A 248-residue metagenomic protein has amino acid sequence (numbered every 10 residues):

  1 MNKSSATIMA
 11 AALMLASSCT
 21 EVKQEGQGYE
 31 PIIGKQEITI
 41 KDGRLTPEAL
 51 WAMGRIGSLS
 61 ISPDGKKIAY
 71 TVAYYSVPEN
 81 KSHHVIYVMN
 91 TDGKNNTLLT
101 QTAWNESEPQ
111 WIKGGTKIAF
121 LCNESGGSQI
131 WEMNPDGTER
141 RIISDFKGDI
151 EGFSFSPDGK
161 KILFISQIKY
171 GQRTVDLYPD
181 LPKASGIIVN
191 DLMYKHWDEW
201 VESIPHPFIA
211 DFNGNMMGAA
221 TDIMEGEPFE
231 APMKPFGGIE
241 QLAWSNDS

Functional and structural regions predicted by a protein language model:
M1-I8: Bacterial N-terminal signal peptides that target proteins for export
L15-S18: C-terminal motif of bacterial Sec signal peptides marking the signal peptidase cleavage site
Q24-I33, H84, Q167-N213, E225: Predominantly five- to eight-bladed beta-propeller fold
I32-R55, M89-N105, M133-D149, L181-S185 (+1 more regions): Multi-bladed beta-propeller domains
E48-H84: Beta-strand-rich domains and repeat architectures in extracellular enzymes and scaffolds, especially beta-propellers
M53-I68, A103-A119, R140, K147-I162 (+2 more regions): Conserved beta-propeller blade repeats
Y74-P78, E124-G127, K169-Q172: Short glycine/acidic-enriched loop and turn motifs that connect beta-strands
